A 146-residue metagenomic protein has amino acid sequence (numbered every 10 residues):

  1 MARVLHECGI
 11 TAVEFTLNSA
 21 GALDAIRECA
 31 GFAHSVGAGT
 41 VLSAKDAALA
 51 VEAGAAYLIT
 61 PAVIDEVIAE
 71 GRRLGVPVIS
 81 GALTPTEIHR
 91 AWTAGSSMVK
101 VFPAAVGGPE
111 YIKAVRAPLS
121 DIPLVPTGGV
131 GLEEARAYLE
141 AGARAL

Functional and structural regions predicted by a protein language model:
M1-A56, R73-L74, D121, L132-E133 (+1 more regions): Conserved N-terminal beta1-alpha1 strand-loop-helix module at the mouth
A2, E7, T86-M98: N-terminal/domain-start segments enriched in small and hydrophobic, helix-friendly residues, covering either
E14, G37, I59, I79 (+1 more regions): Conserved beta-strand positions in the central sheet of alpha/beta enzyme cores
S19, A38-A44, T60-I64, S80-P85 (+2 more regions): Glycine-rich beta-to-alpha transition loops that act as phosphate-gripper elements at the mouths of alpha/beta enzyme
R27, K113-A114: Active-site phosphate/pyrophosphate- and oxyanion-stabilizing loops and adjacent acidic/basic residues in soluble
S43-A53, T86-A94, Y111, A117 (+1 more regions): Catalytic cores of alpha/beta
K45-E87, A91: Hydrophobic, well-structured mid-protein blocks that either form specific transmembrane helices
Y57-E70, K100-P109, A141-L146: Glycine-rich phosphate-binding active-site loops on the catalytic face of alpha/beta enzymes
